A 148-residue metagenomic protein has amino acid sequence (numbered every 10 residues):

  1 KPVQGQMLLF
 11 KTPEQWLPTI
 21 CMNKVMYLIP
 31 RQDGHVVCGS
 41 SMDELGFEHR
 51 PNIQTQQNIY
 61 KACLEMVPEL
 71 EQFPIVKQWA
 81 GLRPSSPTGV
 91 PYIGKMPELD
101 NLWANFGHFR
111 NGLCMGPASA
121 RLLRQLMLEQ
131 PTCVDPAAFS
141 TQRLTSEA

Functional and structural regions predicted by a protein language model:
K1-D100: Active-site substrate-recognition segment that forms the wall of the catalytic cavity or substrate channel
V67-A148: C-terminal catalytic lobe of FAD-dependent flavoproteins
